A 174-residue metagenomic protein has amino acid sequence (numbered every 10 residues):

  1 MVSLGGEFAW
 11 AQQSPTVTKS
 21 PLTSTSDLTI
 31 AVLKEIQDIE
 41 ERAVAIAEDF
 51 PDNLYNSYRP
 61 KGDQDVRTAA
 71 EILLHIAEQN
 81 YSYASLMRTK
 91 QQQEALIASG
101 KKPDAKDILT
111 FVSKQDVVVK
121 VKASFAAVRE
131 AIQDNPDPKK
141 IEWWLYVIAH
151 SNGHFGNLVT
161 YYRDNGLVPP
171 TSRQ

Functional and structural regions predicted by a protein language model:
V2-W10: C-terminal segment of classical bacterial N-terminal signal peptides
A9-S20: Cleaved targeting-peptide boundary
L22, S26-K34, S57-D63, D104-D116 (+1 more regions): Second-shell loop/turn segments in exported
L33-Q37, V44, Y55-K101, D137-Q174: Short, contiguous alpha-helical
D38, R42, K120-A123: Charged, amphipathic alpha-helical oligomerization/scaffolding segments
K102-N152: Acidic/histidine-rich alpha-helical segments that form the ligand environment of transition-metal centers
